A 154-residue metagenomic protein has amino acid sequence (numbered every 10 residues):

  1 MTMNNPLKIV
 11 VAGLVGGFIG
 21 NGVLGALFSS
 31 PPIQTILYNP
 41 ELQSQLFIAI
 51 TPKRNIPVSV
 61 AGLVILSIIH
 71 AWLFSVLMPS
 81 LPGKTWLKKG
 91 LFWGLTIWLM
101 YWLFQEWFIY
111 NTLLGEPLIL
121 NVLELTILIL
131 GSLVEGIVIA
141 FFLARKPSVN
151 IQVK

Functional and structural regions predicted by a protein language model:
M1-K154: Juxtamembrane/disordered regions of integral membrane proteins
